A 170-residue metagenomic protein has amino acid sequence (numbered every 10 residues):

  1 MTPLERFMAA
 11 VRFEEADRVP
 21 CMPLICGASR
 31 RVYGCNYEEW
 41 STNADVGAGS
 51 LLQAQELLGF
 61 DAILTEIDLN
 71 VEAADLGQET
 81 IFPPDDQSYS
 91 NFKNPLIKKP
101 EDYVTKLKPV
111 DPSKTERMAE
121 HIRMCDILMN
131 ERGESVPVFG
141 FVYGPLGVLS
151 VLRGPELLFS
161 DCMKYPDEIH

Functional and structural regions predicted by a protein language model:
M1-P84: N-terminal basic, low-complexity leaders that serve as flexible interaction/assembly modules and, when applicable, as
G77-H170: Active-site-proximal, glycine-rich beta->alpha crossover segments in alpha/beta enzymes that shape flexible
